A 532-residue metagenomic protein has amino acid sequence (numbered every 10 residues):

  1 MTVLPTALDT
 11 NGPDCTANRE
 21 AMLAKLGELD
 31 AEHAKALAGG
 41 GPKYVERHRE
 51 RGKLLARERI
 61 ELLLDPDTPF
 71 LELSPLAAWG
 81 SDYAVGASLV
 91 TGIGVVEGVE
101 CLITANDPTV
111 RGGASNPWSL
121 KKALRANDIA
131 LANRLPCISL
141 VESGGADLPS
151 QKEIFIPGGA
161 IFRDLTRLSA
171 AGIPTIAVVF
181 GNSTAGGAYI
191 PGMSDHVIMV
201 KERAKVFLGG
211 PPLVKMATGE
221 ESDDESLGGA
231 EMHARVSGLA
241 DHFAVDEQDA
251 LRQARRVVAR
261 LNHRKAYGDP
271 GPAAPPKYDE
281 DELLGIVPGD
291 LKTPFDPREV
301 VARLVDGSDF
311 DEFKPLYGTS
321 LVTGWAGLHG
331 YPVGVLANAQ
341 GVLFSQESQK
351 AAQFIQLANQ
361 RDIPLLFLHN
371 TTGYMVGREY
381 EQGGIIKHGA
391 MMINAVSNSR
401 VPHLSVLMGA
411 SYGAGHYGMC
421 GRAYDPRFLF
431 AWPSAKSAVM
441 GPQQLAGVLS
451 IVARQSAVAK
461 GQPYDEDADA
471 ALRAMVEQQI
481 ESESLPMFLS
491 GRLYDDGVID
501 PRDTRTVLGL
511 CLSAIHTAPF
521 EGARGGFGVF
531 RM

Functional and structural regions predicted by a protein language model:
M1-M532: Ligand-binding clefts of soluble mixed alpha/beta catalytic domains
